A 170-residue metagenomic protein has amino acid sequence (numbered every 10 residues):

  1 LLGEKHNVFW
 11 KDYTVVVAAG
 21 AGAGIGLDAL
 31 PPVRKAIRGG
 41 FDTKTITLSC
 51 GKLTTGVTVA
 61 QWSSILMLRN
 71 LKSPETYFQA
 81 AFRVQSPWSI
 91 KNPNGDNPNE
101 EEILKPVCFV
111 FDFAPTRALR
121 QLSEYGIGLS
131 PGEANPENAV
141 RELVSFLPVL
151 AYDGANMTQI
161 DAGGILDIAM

Functional and structural regions predicted by a protein language model:
L1: Conserved strand-helix element at the start of the C-terminal RecA-like helicase core
V8, Y13-E133: Conserved RecA-like P-loop NTPase helicase motor core
A114-M170: Long, largely alpha-helical accessory region at the distal end of helicase-like NTP-driven motors
